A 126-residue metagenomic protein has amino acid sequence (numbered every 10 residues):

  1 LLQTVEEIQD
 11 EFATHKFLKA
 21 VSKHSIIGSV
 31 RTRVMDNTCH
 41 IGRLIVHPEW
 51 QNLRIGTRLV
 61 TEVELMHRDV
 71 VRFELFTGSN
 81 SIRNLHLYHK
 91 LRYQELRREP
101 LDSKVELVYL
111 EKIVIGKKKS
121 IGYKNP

Functional and structural regions predicted by a protein language model:
L1-I8: Conserved GNAT-fold acetyl-CoA-binding loop/helix
I8-T14: Short loop/turn motifs at secondary-structure junctions and domain boundaries
K19, L44-Q51, T77-S79: A short, internal acetyl-CoA/4′-phosphopantetheine-binding micro-motif in the GNAT/acyltransferase core
K19, S25-R33, H40-I45: Conserved beta-strand in the GNAT
N37, S81-I82, D102-E106: Short acidic/glycine-enriched loop/turn segments that link adjacent beta-strands
W50, R54-E62: Conserved acetyl-CoA pyrophosphate-binding loop and the N-cap/start of the following alpha-helix in GNAT-like
T57-R58, L65, N80-R98: Conserved active-site alpha-helix within GNAT-family acetyltransferase domains
H67-G78: Conserved GNAT acetyl-CoA-binding A-motif
